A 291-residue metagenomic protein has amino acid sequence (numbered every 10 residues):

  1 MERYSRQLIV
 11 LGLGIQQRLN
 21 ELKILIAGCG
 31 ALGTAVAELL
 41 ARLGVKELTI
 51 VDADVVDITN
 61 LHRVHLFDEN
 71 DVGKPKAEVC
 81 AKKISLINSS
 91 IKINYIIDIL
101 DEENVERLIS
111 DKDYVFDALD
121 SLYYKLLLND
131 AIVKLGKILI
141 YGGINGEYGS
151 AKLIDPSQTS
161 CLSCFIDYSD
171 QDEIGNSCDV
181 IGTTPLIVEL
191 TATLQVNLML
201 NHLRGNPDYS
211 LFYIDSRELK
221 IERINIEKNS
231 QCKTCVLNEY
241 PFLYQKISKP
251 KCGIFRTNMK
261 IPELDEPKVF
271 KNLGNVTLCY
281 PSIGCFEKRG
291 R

Functional and structural regions predicted by a protein language model:
M1-L25, K246: N-terminal charged helix/coil linker that caps or initiates catalytic domains
K23-L25, E103-P267: Glycine-rich phosphate/adenylate-binding loop
A27-G28, V51: Conserved N-terminal Rossmann-fold NAD(P)-binding element of oxidoreductases
L32: Hydrophobic/small residue at the entry helix of a nucleotide-binding pocket
V36-A37, C80: Hydrophobic residues within alpha-helices that form the first helical element adjacent to the glycine-rich loop
V45, I50-N88: Glycine-rich phosphate-binding loop and adjoining beta1-alpha1-beta2 segment of Rossmann-like nucleotide-binding folds
G73-L126: A structured beta-alpha segment of the ubiquitous adenosine-cofactor-binding alpha/beta core
N275-R291: Generic C-terminus detector
